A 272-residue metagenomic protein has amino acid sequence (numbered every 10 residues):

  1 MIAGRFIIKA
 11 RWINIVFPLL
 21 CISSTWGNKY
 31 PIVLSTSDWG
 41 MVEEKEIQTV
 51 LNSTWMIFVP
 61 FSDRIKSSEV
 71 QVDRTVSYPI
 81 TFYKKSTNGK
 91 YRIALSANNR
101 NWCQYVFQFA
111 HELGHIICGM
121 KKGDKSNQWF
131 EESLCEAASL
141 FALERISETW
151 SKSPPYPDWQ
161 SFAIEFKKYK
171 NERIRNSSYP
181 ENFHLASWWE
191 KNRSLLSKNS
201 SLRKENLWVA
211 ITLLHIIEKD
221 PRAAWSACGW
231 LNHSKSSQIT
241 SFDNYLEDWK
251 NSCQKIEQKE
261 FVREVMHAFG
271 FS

Functional and structural regions predicted by a protein language model:
I2-I15: Bacterial N-terminal signal peptides that target proteins for export
N14-I22: Bacterial N-terminal signal peptides
S23-G27: Boundary at the C-terminal end of the N-terminal hydrophobic targeting segment
N28-R100, G270-S272: Auxiliary, metal-adjacent structural segments of Zn-dependent hydrolase domains
R92-F109, M120-N127: Short pre-active-site segment immediately N-terminal to the catalytic Zn-binding motif
F107-G123, E132, E136, L140: Active-site recognition of the HExxH zinc-binding catalytic motif
Q128-N176: Post-HExxH zinc-binding segment in Zn-dependent metallohydrolases
S177-S272: Pan-zinc metallopeptidase signature
